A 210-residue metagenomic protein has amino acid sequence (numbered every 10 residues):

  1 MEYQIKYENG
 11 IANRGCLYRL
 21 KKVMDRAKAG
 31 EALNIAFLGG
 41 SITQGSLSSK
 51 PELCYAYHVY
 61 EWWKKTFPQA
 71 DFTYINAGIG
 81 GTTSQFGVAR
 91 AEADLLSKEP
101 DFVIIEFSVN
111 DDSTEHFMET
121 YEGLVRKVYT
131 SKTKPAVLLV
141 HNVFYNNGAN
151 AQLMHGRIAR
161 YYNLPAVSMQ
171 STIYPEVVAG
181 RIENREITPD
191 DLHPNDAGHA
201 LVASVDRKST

Functional and structural regions predicted by a protein language model:
M1-F37, T43-K50, E61-A70, P194-S209: N-terminal secretory targeting modules
E31, C54-I75, G80-T82, F86-K208: Alpha-helical cap/lid subdomain in secreted, periplasmic, or secretory-pathway luminal O-acyl-processing enzymes
F37-L38, E106: Structural cue for short, hydrophobic secondary-structure segments
L38-G39, V140: Short hydrophobic segments within beta-strands
S41-Q44, V109-D111: A short, flexible beta-alpha/helix-coil linker loop
